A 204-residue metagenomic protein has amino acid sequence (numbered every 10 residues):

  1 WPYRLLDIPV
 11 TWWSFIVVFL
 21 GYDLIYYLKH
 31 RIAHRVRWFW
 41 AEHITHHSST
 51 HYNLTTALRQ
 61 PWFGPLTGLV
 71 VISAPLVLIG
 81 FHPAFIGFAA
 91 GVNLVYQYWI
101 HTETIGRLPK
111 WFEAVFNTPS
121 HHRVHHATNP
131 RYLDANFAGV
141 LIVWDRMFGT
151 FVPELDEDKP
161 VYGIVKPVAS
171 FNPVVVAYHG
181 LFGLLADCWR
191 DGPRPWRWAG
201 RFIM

Functional and structural regions predicted by a protein language model:
W1: Glycine/alanine-rich phosphate-binding loops at beta-alpha junctions
R4, I8-P167: Membrane-embedded catalytic scaffold of the fatty acid hydroxylase/desaturase
D158-M204: A membrane-cytosol interface segment of integral membrane proteins
